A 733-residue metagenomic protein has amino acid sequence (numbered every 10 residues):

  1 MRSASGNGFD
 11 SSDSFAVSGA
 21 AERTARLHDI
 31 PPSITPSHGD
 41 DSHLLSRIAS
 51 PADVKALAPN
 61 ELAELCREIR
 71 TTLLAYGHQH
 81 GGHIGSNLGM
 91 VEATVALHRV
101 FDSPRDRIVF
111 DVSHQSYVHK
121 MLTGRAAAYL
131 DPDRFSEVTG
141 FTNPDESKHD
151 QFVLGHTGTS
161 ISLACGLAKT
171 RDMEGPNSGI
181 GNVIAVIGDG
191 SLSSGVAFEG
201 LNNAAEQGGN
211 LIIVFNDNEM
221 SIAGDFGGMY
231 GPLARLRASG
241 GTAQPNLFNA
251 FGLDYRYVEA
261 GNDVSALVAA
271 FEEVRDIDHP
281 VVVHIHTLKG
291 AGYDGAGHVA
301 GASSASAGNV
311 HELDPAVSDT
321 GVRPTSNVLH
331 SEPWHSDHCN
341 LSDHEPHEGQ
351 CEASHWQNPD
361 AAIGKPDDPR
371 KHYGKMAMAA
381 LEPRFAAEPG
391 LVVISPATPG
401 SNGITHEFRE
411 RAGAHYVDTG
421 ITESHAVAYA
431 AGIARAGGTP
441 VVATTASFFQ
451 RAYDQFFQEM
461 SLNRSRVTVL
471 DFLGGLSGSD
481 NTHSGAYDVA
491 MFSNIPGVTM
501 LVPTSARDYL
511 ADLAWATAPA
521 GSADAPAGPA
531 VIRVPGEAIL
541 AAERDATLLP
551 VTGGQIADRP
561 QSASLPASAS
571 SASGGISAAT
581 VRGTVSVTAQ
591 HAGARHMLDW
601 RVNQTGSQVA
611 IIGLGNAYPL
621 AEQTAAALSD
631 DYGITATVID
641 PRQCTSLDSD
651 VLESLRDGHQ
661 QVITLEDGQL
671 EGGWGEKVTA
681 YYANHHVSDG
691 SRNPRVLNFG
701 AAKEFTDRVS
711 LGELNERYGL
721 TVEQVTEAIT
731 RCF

Functional and structural regions predicted by a protein language model:
R2, R23-M121, A260: N-terminal amphipathic, basic-rich helices that act as targeting or association modules
H80-G82, D106-V109, F152-V153, P176-S194 (+6 more regions): A short, small-residue-rich loop immediately preceding and capping a beta-strand
H83-Q207, L391, T405-H406: Cofactor-binding active-site loop characterized by glycine-rich and histidine/acidic residues
A93-P104, A164-N177, N203-G208, R411 (+4 more regions): Alpha-helix C-terminal capping segments
A128-L163, M173, E206-A307, V317-V328 (+9 more regions): Thiamine diphosphate
V183, I187-G200, Y416, H425-A443 (+2 more regions): Extended, hydrophobic alpha-helical segments in both membrane/secreted and soluble proteins
S331-D368, R692-R708: Short, flexible loop segments at boundaries between secondary-structure elements
D337-Q357, S493-L548: Helix-enriched interaction subdomains in cytosolic or periplasmic regions, typified by TIR/SEFIR signaling/NADase cores
